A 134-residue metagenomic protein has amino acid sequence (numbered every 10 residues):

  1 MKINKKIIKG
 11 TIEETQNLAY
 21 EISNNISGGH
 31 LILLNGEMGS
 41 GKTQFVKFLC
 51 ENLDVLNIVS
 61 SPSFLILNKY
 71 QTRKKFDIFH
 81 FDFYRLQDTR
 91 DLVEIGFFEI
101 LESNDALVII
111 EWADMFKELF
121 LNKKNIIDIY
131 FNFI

Functional and structural regions predicted by a protein language model:
M1-E21: N-terminal pre-Walker A segment at the start of P-loop NTPase domains
I3-K6, E51-D54, R90-L92, F98-I134: Short phosphate-coordinating micro-motif centered on Lys-Gly-acidic
I22-G29: Phosphate-binding P-loop
I32-L34: Hydrophobic anchor at the beta1->P-loop junction of P-loop NTPases
M38: The conserved Walker
K42: Conserved lysine of the Walker
V55-Y70: Short beta-strand-centered segment that lines the nucleotide-binding/catalytic pocket of NTP-utilizing
